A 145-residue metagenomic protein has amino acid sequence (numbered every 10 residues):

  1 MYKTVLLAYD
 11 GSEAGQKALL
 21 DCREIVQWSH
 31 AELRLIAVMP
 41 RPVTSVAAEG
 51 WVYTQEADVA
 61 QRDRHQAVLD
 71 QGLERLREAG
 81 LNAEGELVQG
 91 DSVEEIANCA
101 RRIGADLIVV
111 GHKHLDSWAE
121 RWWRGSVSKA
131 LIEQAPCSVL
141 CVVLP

Functional and structural regions predicted by a protein language model:
M1-Y53: Small/aliphatic-rich secondary-structure junction motif
R34, E84, L140: Conserved beta-strand positions in the Rossmann-like core of class I SAM-dependent methyltransferases
W51-T54, R102-G104, S126-S128: Short, hinge-like loop/turn segments at secondary-structure boundaries
Y53-A67: A short acidic, glycine-rich active-site loop that binds or catalyzes chemistry on phosphate/adenosine moieties
E74-I108: Structural beta-alpha unit
V110-E133: Glycine-rich, Arg-bearing micro-motifs that act as flexible, cationic patches
C137-P145: Short, flexible loop segments at boundaries between secondary-structure elements
